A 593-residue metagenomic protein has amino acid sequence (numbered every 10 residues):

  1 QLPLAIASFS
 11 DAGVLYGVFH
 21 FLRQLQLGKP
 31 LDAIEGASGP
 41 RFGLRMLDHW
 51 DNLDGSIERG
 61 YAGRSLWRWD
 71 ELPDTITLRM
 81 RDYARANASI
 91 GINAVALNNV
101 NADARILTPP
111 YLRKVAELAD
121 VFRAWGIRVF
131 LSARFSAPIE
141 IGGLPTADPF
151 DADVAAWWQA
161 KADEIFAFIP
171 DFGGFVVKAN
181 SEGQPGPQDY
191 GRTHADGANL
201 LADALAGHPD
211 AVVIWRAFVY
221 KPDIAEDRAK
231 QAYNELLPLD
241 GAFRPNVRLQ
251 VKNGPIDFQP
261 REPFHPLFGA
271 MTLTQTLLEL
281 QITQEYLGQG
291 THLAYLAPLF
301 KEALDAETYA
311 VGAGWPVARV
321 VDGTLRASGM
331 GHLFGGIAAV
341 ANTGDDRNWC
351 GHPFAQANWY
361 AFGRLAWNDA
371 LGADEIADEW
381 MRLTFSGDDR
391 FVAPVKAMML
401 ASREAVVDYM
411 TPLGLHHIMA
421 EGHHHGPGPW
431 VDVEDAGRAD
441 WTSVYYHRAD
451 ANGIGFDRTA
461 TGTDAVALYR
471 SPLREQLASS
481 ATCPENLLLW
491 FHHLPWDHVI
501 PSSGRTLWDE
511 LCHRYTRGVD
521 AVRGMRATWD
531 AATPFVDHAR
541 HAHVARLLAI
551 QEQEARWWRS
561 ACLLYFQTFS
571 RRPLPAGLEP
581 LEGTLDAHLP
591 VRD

Functional and structural regions predicted by a protein language model:
L2-W157, A167-G174, Y295: Feature activates predominantly on carbohydrate-active enzymes
A12, Y16, R81, A195-N199 (+3 more regions): A structural signal for well-ordered alpha-helical segments within the folded catalytic domains of diverse enzymes
L25-G28, H208, G387: Solvent-exposed amphipathic alpha-helical surface segments
E71, E117, G143-D378: Catalytic-core regions of glycoside hydrolase
Y83-A86, I90, A94, K114 (+11 more regions): Generic, well-ordered alpha-helical scaffold segments in large soluble proteins
V317-D593: Catalytic domains of carbohydrate-active enzymes that cleave complex glycans
